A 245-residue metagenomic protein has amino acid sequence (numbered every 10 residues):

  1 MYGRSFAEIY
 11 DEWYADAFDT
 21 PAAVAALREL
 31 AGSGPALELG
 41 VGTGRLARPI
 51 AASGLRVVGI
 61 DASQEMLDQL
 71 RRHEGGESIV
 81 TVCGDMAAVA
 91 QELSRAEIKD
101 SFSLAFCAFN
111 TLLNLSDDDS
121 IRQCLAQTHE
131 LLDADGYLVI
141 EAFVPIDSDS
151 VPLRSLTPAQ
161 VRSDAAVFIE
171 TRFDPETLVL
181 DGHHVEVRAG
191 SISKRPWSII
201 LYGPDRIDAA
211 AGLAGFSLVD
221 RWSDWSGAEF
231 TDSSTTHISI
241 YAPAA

Functional and structural regions predicted by a protein language model:
M1-G34: Conserved class I S-adenosyl-L-methionine
G34-G42: Conserved class I S-adenosyl-L-methionine
G44-A90: Class I SAM-dependent methyltransferase SAM/SAH-binding core
E92-L104: A short acidic, Gly/Pro-enriched loop at the edge of an enzyme's catalytic core that lines a small-molecule cofactor
S103-D119: A short SAM/SAH-binding and catalytic strip from SAM-dependent methyltransferases
D119, V139-G212: SAM-dependent methyltransferase
R122-A134: A short glycine-rich, Lys/Arg-flanked "PGG" loop and its adjoining helix->strand segment in the class I
P204-A245: C-terminal lobe and adjacent flexible extensions of AdoMet/dcAdoMet transferase-like proteins
